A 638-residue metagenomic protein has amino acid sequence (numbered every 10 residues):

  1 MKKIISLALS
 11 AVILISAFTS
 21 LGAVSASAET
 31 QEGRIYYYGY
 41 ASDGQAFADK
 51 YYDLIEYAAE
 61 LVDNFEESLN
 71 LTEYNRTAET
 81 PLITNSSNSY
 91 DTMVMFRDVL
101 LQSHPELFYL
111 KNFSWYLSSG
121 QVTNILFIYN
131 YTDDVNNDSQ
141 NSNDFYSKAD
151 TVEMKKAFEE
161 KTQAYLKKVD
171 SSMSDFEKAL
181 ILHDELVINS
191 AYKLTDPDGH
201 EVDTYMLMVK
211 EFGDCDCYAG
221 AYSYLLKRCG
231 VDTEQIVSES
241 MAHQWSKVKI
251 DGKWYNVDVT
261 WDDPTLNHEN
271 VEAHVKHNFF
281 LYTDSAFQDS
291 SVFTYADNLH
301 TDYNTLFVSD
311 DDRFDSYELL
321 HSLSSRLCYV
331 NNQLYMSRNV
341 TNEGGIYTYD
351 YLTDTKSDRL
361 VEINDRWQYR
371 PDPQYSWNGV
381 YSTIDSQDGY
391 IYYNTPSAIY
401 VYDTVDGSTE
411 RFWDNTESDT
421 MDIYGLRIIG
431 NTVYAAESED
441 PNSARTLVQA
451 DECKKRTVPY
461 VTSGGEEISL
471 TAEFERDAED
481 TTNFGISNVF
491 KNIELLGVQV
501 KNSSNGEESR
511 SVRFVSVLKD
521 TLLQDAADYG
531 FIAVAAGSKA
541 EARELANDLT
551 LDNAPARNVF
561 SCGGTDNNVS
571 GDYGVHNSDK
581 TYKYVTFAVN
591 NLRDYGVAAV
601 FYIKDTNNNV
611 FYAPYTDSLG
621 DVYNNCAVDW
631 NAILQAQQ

Functional and structural regions predicted by a protein language model:
M1-A8: Positively charged n-region of N-terminal signal peptides that target proteins for export
L9, I13-A17, L226: Hydrophobic core
A17-E32: Sec-dependent signal peptide cleavage junction
A28-M173, S290-F474: N-terminal accessory/pre-domain segments preceding catalytic cores
N85, T204-Y218: A short, highly charged nucleic-acid-interacting micro-segment common to nuclease and nuclease-linked defense proteins
S147-L207: Secondary-structure boundary elements
C217-A286: Hydrophobic/aromatic-rich core segments of domains that either
E475-Q638: Short, surface-exposed linear motifs at loops/turns and structural transition points
